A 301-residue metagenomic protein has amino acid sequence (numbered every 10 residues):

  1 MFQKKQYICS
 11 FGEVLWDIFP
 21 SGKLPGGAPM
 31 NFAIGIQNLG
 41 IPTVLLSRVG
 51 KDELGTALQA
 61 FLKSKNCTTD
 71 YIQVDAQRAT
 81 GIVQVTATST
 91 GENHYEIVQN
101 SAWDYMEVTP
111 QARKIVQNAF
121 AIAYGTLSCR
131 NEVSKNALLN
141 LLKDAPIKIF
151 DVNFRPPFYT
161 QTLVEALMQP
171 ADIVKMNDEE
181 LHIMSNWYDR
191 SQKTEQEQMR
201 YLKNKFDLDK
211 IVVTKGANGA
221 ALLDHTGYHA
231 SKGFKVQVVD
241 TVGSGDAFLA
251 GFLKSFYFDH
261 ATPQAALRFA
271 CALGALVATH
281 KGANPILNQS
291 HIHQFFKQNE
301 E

Functional and structural regions predicted by a protein language model:
M1-Q6, Q192-E301: Conserved phosphate-binding/catalytic region of the ribokinase-like
M1-T68, I72: Glycine-rich phosphate/adenosyl-contacting loop at the front of the ribokinase-like
I18, E96, I183-M184, F252 (+2 more regions): Residues that scaffold the ATP/ADP-binding catalytic core of kinase and kinase-like folds
P42-T126, D144, H293-E301: Conserved N-terminal subdomain of the carbohydrate kinase-like
A121, G125-E197: Conserved beta-alpha-beta core of the PfkB/ribokinase-like small-molecule kinase fold
